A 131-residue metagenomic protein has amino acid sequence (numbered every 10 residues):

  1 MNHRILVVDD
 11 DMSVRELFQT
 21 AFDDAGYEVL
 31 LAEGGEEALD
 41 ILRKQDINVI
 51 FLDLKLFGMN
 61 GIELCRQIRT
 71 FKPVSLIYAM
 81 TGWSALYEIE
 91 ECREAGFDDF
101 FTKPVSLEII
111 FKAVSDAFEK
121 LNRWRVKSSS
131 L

Functional and structural regions predicted by a protein language model:
R15, F57, A85: The feature encodes the CheY-like receiver
E16-D24: Charged docking surfaces used in two-component/phosphorelay signaling
G34, N60-E63: Acidic catalytic/metal-coordinating carboxylates
D40, I62-P73: Short amphipathic alpha-helix used as the core "switch/output" element in two-component signaling
Q45-F51, L56: Active-site beta3 strand of CheY-like receiver
E63, S84-D99, K112: Alpha4 helix (beta4-alpha4-beta5 surface) of REC/receiver domains from two-component response regulators
V105-V114: C-terminal output helix
